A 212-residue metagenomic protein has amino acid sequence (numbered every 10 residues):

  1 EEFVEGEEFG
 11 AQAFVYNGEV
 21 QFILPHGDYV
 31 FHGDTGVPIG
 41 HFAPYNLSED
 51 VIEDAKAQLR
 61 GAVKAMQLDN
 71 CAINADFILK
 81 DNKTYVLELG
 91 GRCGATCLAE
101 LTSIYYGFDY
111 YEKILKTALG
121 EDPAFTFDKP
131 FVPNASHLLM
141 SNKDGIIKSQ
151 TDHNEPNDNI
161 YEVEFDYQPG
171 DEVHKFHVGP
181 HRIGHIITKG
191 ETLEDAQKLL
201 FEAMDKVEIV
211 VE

Functional and structural regions predicted by a protein language model:
E1-F3, F127-D128: Short linear motifs in intrinsically disordered
E2-L68, A72, L79, G91-A118: ATP-dependent carboxylate/phosphate-activation module, predominantly the ATP-grasp catalytic core and closely related
D76-I78, D166: Solvent-exposed beta-strand sheet faces enriched in polar/charged residues
K83-T84: Conserved protein kinase catalytic/activation segment
E88: Conserved active-site aspartate in kinases
K113-E212: Peripheral (often C-terminal) accessory segments that flank ATP-dependent C-N-forming ligase machineries
